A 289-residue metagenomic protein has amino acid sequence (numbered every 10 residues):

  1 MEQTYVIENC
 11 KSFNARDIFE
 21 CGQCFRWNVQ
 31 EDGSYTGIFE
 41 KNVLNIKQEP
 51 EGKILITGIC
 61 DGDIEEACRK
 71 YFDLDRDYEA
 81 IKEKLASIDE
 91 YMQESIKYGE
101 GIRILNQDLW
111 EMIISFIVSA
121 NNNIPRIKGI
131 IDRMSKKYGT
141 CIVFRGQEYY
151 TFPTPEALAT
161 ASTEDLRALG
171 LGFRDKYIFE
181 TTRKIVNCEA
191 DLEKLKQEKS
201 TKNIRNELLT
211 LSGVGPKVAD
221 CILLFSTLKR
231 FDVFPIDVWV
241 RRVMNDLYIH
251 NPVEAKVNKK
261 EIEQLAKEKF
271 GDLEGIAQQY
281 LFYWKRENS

Functional and structural regions predicted by a protein language model:
M1-S289: HhH-family (HhH-GPD) DNA N-glycosylase catalytic core used in base-excision repair
